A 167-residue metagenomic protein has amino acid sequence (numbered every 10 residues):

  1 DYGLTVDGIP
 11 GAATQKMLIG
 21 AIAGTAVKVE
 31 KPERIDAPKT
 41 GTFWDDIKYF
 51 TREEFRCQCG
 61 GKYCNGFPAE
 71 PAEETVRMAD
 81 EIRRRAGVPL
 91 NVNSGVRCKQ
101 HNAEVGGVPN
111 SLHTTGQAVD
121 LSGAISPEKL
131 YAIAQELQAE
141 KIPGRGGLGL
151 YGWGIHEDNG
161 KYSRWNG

Functional and structural regions predicted by a protein language model:
D1-A21, A26-E30: Short acidic, glycine/serine/threonine-rich helix-capping segments at coil-helix boundaries
G3-L4, I19-A23, R84-G87, N110 (+3 more regions): Sec-exported extracytoplasmic/periplasmic mature domains
V6-P10, G87-V96, P143-Y151: Surface-exposed patches in mature extracellular/periplasmic domains of secreted proteins
P10, I22, S94-V96, G123-I125 (+1 more regions): A mature extracytoplasmic/lumenal domain signature
P10, T14, L18, P71-M78 (+1 more regions): Stable alpha-helical elements in mature extracytoplasmic
E33-P89: Active-site acidic/histidine clusters and adjacent loop/turn architecture that either coordinate catalytic ions
R85, N93-H113: Active-site-adjacent substructure of cysteine-protease-like catalytic cores
P109-G167: Catalytic cores and adjacent binding grooves of peptidoglycan-active enzymes
